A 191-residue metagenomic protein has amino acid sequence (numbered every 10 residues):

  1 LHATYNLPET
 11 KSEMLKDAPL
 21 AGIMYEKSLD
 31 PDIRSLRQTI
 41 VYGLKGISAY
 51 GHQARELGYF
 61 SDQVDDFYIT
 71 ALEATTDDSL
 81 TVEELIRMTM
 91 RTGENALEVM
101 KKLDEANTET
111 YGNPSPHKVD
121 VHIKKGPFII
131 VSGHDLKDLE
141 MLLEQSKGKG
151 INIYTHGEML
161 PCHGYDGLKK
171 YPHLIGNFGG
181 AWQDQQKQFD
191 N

Functional and structural regions predicted by a protein language model:
L1-N191: Metallocofactor- and cofactor-centric catalytic cores in central/energy metabolism, strongly enriched
